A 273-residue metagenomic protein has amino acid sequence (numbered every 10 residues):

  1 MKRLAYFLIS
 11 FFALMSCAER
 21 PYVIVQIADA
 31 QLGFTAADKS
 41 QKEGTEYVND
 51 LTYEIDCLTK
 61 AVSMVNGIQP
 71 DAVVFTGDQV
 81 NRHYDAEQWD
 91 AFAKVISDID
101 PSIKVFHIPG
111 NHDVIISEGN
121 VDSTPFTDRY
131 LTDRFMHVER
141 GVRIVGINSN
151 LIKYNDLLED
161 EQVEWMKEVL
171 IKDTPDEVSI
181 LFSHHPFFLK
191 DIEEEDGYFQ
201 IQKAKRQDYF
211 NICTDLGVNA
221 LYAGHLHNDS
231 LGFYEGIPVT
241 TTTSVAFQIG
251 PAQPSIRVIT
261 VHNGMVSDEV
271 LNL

Functional and structural regions predicted by a protein language model:
M1-L4: Positively charged n-region of N-terminal signal peptides that target proteins for export
Y6-L14: Bacterial N-terminal signal peptides
C17-A86: N-terminal active-site segment of His-dependent metallophosphoesterases
Q26-A28, V73-D78, K104-N111, I180-S183 (+2 more regions): Active-site neighborhood of phospho(di)ester-bond hydrolases with catalytic His/Asp-centered motifs
G33-A36, S40, N81-Y84, N111-E118 (+4 more regions): Active-site environment of divalent metal-dependent phosphoester hydrolases
E43-T45, E87-V178, K203-T214, G232-E269: Extended active-site neighborhood of metal-dependent phosphoesterases/phosphodiesterases
E46-V48, Q79-H83, S149-D160, I192-Y198: Surface-exposed cleft-lining segments at the edges of enzyme active sites
D173-D191: Short acidic, glycine-rich surface-loop motifs adjacent to enzyme active sites
